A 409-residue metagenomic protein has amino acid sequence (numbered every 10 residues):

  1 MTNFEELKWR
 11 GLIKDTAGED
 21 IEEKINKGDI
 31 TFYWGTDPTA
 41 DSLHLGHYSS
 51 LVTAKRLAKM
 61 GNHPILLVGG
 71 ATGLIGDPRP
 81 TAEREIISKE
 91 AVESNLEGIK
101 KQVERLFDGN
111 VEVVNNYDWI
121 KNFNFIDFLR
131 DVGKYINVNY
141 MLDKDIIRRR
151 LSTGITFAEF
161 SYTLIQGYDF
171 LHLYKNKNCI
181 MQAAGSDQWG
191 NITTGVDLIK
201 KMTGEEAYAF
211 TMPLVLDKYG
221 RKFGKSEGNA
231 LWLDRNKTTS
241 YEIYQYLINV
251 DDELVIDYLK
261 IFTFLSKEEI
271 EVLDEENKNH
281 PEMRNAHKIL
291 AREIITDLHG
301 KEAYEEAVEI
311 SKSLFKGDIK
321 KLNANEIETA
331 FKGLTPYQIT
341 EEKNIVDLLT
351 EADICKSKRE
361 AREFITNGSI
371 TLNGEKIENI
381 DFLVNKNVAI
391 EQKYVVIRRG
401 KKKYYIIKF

Functional and structural regions predicted by a protein language model:
M1-Q188, T193-V196, M202-Y208, R221: NTP-dependent nucleotidyl-transfer catalytic core
K201-F409: Conserved nucleotide- and phosphate/pyrophosphate-binding catalytic cores in adenylate/nucleotidyl-handling enzymes
